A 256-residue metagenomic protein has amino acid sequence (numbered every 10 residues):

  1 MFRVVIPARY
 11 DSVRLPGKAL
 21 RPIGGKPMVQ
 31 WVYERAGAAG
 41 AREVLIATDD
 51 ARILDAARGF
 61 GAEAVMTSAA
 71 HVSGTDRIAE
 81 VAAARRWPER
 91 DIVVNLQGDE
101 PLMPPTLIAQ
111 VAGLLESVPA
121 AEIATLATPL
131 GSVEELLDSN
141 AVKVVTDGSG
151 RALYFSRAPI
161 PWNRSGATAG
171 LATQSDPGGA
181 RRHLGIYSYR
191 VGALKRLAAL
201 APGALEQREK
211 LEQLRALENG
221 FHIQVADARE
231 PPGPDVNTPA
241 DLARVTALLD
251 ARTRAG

Functional and structural regions predicted by a protein language model:
M1-T48: N-terminal glycine-rich phosphate-binding loop and ensuing alpha1 helix
V13, R21, V94, P101 (+2 more regions): Residues that recognize and position ribonucleotide moieties
A41, R90, V118-A121, F221: Short, high-confidence coil segments that cap the C-terminus of an alpha-helix and link into the following beta-strand
L45, A51-G113: Short phosphate-binding loop-to-helix
T48-D49, M103, Y189, N237: A conserved hydrophobic position in a structured secondary element of the catalytic/binding core that shapes
M103-G203: Conserved core of the sugar-phosphate nucleotidyltransferase
A169-G256: Conserved alpha/beta core of the MobA/IspD/sugar-nucleotide pyrophosphorylase nucleotidyltransferase superfamily
